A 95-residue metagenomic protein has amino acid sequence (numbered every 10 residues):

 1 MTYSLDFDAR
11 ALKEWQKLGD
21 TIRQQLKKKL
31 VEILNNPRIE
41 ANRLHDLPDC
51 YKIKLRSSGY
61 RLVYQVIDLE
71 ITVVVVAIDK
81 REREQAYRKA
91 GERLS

Functional and structural regions predicted by a protein language model:
M1-K28: Arg/Lys-rich, positively charged N-terminal/basic patches that mediate binding to nucleic acids
T2-S4, L12-K13, L55-R61, Q65-S95: Enriched for short, Lys/Arg-rich terminal
A9-R10, K29-E32, S57-G59: Short, functional N-terminal and low-complexity linear motifs
K17, I33, Q65: Conserved catalytic core of Hanks-type protein kinase domains
I22, L26-K29, R43, R83-R93: Amphipathic alpha-helical interface surfaces
K27, C50-K52, I78: Generic N-terminal leader/processing signal
V31-L55: A short, surface-exposed loop/turn module that caps and links secondary-structure elements
